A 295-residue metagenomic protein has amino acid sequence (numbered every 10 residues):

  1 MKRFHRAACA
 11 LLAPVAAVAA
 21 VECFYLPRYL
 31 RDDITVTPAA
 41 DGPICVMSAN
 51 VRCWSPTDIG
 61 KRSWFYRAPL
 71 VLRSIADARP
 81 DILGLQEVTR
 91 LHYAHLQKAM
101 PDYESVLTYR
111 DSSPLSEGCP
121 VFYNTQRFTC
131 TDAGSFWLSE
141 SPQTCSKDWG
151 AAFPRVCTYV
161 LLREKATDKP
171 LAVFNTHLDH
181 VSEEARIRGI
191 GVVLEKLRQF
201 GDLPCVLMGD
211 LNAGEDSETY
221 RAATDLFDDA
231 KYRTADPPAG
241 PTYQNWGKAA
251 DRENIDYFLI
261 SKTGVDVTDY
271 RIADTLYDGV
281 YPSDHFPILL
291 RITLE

Functional and structural regions predicted by a protein language model:
R3-A99, D111-S116, E295: N-terminal, active-site-proximal structural segment of metallo-dependent hydrolase catalytic domains
E22-V36, E184, L197-C205, A213-E295: Metal-dependent phosphoester-hydrolase catalytic domains
Y29-P38, I82, Q86-P170, T268-I272: Structured beta-strand-rich core segments of catalytic domains in phosphoester-bond hydrolases
D41-P43, P114, W149-P154, A249-D251 (+1 more regions): A generic structural micro-feature
I44-V51, V71-L96, F122, V160 (+4 more regions): Active-site beta-strand/loop signature of hydrolases that rely on acidic residues for catalysis
S55-G60, S141-W149, T176-E183: Surface-exposed cleft-lining segments at the edges of enzyme active sites
R62-S63, E184-L197: Alpha-helical scaffold elements lining the catalytic groove of polysaccharide deacetylases
K165-I187: Metal-dependent phosphoester/phosphodiester hydrolase catalytic core
